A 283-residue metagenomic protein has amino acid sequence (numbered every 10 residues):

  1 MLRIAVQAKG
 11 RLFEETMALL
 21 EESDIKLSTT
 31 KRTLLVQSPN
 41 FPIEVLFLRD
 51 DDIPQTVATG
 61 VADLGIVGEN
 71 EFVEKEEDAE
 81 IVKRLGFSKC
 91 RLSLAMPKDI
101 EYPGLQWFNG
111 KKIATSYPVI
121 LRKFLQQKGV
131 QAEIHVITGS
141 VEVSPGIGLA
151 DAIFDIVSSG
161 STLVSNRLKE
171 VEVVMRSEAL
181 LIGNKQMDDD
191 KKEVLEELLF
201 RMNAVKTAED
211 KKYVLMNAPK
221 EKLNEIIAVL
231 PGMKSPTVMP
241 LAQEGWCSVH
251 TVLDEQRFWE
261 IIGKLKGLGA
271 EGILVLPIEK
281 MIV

Functional and structural regions predicted by a protein language model:
M1-I43, E69-E80, L85-R91, K98-V283: Small-molecule-sensing regulatory modules
S38-Q55: Active-site-flanking structural segment that lines cofactor/substrate pockets
D51-T56, V61-D78: Pocket-flanking alpha-helical
